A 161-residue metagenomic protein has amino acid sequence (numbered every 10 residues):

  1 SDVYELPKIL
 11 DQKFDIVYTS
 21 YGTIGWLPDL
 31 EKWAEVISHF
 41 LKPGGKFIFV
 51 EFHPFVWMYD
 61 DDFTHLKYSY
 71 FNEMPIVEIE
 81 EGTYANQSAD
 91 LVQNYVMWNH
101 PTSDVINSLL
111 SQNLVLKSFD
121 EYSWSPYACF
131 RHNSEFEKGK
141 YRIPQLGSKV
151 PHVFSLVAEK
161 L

Functional and structural regions predicted by a protein language model:
S1: Cofactor-binding loops of NAD(P)H-dependent oxidoreductases, dominated by short-chain dehydrogenase/reductases
Y4-V17: A short acidic, Gly/Pro-enriched loop at the edge of an enzyme's catalytic core that lines a small-molecule cofactor
D15-E31: A short SAM/SAH-binding and catalytic strip from SAM-dependent methyltransferases
E31-K46: A short glycine-rich, Lys/Arg-flanked "PGG" loop and its adjoining helix->strand segment in the class I
K46-T83: Conserved class I S-adenosyl-L-methionine
P54-D62, A89-D104: Acceptor-substrate binding/catalytic loop of class I
Y95-F119: Short alpha-helix
Q112-L114, G139-L161: Core SAM-dependent methyltransferase catalytic element
